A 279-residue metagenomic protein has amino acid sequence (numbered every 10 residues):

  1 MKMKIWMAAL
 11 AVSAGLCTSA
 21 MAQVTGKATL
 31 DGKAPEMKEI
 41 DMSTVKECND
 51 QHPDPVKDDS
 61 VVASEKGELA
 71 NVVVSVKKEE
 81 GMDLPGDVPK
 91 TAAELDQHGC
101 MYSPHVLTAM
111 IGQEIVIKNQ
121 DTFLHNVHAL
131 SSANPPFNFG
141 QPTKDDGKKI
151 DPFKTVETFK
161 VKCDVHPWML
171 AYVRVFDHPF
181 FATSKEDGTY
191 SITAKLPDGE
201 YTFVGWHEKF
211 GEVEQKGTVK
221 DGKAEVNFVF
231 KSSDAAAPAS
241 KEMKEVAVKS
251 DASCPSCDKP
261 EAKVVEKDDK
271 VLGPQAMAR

Functional and structural regions predicted by a protein language model:
M1, A14-G15, K259, K263: Compositionally biased, low-complexity segments enriched in small residues
M1-A8: Bacterial N-terminal signal peptides that target proteins for export
A8-C17: Bacterial N-terminal signal peptides
M21-R279: Extracytoplasmic copper-binding redox domains, predominantly the cupredoxin/blue-copper superfamily
